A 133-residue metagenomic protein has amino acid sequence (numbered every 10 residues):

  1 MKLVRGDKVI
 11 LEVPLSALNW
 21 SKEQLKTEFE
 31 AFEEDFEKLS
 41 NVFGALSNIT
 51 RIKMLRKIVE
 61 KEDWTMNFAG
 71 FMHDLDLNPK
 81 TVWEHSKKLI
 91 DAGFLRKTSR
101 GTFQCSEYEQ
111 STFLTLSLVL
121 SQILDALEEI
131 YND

Functional and structural regions predicted by a protein language model:
K2-K38, E107-D133: Amphipathic alpha-helical dimerization/coiled-coil segments that flank or bridge DNA-binding/regulatory modules
R5, M54-R56, W83, R100: Sequence-pattern detector for short linear motifs and compositional/periodic biases rather than a specific fold
E34-L77, F103-E107, S111: N-terminal helix-turn-helix DNA-binding core of bacterial DNA-binding proteins
K61, L89, L120: The DNA-recognition helices of helix-turn-helix-type DNA-binding domains
N67-A69, A92, L124: Functionally engaged cysteine thiol sites
D76-D91: Short amphipathic alpha-helical interaction segments
I90-R100: A short, conserved structural fragment
